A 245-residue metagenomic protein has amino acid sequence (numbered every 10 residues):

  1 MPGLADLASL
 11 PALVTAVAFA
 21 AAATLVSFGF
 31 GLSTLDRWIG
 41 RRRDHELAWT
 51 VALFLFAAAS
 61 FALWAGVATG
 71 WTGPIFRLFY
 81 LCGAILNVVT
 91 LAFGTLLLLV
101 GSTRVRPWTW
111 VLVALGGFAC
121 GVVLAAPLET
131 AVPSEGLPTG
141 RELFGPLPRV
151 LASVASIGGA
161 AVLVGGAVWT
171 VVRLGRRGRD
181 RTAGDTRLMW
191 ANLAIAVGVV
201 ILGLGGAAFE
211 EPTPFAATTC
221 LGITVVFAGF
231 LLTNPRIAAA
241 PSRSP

Functional and structural regions predicted by a protein language model:
S9-A23, G121-W169: Extracellular-loop-to-transmembrane junctions of the mid-late helices
A22-S33, H45-G66, L193-E210: Hydrophobic alpha-helical transmembrane segments of multi-pass membrane proteins
F28-W38, W64-T72, C82-A114, P241: Internal transmembrane alpha-helix with an interfacial aromatic "cap," most often the third helix
G29-S33, T90-L97, R149-T182: Alpha-helical transmembrane segments in multipass membrane proteins, preferentially the mid-helix core
G40-L53, R106-V111, G184-I195, F215: Membrane-interfacial loop-to-transmembrane alpha-helix junctions, especially the N-terminal start
T72-C82, P138-T139, T213-L221: Non-cytosolic membrane-interface motifs at loop->transmembrane helix junctions
L96-L137, P245: The cytoplasmic-loop to transmembrane-helix boundary for the fourth helix
V164-L174, T186-P245: C-terminal transmembrane-bundle signature of multipass membrane proteins, characterized by strong activation on
